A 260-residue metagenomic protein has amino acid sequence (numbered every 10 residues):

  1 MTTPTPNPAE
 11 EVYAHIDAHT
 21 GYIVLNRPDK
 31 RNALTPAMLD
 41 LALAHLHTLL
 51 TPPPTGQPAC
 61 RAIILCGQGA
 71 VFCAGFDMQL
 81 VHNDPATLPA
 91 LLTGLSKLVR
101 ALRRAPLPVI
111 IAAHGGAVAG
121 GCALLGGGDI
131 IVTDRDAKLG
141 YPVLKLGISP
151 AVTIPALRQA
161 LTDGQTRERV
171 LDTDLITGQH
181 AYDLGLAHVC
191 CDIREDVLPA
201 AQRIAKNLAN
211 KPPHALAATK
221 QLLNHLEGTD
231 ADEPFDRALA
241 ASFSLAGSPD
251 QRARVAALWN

Functional and structural regions predicted by a protein language model:
M1-A18, T173-G178, E195, P199 (+1 more regions): C-terminal alpha-helix plus adjacent terminal tail
M1-C66, R100: Conserved CoA-thioester-binding segment of acyl-CoA-metabolizing enzymes
V12, R100-P213: Crotonase-fold acyl-CoA enzyme core
I23, R27, A42, L65 (+6 more regions): Terminal peptide-recognition signature
N32-L39, D84-L92, R194: Flexible, glycine- and charge-enriched loops at secondary-structure boundaries
A37, L41-A42, G94, A101 (+4 more regions): Charged catalytic carboxylate motif
A59, C66-A101, A117, D230: Glycine- (often His-adjacent) and acidic-residue-rich active-site loop that binds/positions the CoA thioester
